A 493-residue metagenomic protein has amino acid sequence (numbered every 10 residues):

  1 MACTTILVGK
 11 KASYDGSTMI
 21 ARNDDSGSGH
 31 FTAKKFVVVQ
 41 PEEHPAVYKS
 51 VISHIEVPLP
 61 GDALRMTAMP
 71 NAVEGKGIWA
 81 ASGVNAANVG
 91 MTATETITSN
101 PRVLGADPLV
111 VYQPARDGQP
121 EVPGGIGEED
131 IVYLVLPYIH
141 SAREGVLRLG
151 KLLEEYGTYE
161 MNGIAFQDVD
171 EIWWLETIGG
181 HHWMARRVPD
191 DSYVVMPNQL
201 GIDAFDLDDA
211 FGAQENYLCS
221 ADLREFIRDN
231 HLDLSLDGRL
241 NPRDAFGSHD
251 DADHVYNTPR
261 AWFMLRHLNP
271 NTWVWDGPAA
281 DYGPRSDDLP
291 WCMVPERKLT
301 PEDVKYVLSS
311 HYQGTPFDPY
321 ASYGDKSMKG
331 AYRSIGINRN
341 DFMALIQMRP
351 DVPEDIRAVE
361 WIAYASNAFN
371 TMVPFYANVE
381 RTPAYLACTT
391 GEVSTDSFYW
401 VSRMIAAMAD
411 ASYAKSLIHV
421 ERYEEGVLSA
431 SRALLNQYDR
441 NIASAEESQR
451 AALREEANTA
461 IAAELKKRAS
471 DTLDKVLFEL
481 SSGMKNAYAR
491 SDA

Functional and structural regions predicted by a protein language model:
A2-E128, R148-A280: A contiguous strand-loop segment
G61-R65, V146, S322-G330: Short Pro/Gly-enriched beta-strand edge/turn motifs at strand-loop
V132-Y138: Short, well-ordered beta-strand elements within core beta-sheets of diverse protein domains
Y138-E144: Short, charged, surface-exposed loops that flank catalytic or proteolytic processing sites
E225-D351: Glycine-rich, aromatic-lined ligand/substrate-binding cores of catalytic and carbohydrate-binding domains
Q313, F317-S444: Substrate-recognition/cap regions that form aromatic- and gly/pro-loop-enriched pockets for small-molecule ligands
G426-A493: Histidine-centered catalytic/metal-binding microenvironments
